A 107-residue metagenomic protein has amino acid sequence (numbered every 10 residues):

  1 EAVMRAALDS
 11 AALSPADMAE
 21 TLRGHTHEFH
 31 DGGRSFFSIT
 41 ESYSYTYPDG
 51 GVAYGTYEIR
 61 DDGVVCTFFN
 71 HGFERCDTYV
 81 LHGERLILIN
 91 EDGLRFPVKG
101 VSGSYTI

Functional and structural regions predicted by a protein language model:
E1-Y54, R60-I107: Lipid interaction determinants
